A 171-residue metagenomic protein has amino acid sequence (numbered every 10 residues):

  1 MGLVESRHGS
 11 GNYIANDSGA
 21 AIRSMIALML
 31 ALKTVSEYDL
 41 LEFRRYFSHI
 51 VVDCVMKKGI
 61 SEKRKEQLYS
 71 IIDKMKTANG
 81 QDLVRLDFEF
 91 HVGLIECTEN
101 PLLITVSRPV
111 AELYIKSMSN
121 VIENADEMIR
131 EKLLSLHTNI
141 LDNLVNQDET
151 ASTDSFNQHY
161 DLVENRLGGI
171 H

Functional and structural regions predicted by a protein language model:
M1-F47, K57: Short linear motifs at protein or domain termini
L28-A31, F43-I60, F88-E127, H159: Hydrophobic, amphipathic alpha-helical faces that serve as interaction scaffolds
L40, R44, R64-L68, L83 (+7 more regions): Hydrophobic packing residues in well-ordered alpha-helices of helical domains and bundles
G59-K63, E149: Short, charged helix-capping/linker segments at alpha-helix termini
E62-T77: Amphipathic alpha-helical segments enriched in hydrophobic/aromatic residues interleaved with Lys/Arg
Y69-I72, E112-H171: C-terminal all-alpha effector/ligand-binding and dimerization domain of prokaryotic HTH-type transcriptional repressors
